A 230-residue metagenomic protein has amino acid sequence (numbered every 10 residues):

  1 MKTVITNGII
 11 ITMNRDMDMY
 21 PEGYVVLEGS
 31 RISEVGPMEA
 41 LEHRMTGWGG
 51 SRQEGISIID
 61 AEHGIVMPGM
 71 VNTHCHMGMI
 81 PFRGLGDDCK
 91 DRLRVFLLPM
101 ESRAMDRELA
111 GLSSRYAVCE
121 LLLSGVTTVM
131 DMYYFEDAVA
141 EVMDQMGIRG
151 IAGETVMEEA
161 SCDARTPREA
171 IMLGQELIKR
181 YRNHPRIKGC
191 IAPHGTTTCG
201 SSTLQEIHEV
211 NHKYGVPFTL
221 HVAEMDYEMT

Functional and structural regions predicted by a protein language model:
M1-G47: N-terminal metal-binding scaffold of metallo-dependent hydrolase/deaminase domains
T3-N7, R44-R92, R115, C119-L123: Replace "His-x-His-based motif
G8, V25, S30, H63 (+5 more regions): Divalent metal-coordination and catalytic microenvironments
R31-M45, I58-I59, R115, C119-M132 (+1 more regions): Gly/lys/ser-thr-rich phosphate-binding loops in alpha/beta enzymes that coordinate phosphoanhydride or phosphate groups
P37, C75-M77, Y134, E224: Short, glycine/acidic-enriched loop or turn micro-motifs at the edges of active sites
M38-Q53, E141-Q145: Short loop/helix-cap segments at secondary-structure boundaries that form the rim of catalytic
I65, R83-I148, A170-N183: Alpha-helical scaffold segments that flank or form the walls of functional sites
A138-T230: Metal-coordinating catalytic core of metallo-dependent amide/deamination hydrolases
